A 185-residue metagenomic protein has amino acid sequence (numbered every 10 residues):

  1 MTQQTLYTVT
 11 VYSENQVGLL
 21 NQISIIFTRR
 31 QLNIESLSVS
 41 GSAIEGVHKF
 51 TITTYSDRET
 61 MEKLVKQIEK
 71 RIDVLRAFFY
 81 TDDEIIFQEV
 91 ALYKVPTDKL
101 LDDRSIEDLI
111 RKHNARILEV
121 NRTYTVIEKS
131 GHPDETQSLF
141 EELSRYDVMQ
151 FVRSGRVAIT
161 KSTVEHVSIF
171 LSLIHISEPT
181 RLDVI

Functional and structural regions predicted by a protein language model:
T5-S13, K49-F50, I85-T97: Short glycine-/aliphatic-rich beta-strand segments at the starts of folded cytosolic domains
Q16, T54-T60, D98-L100, G131-T136: Helix N-cap motif at beta-to-alpha junctions
I23-I25, K63-R71, S105-R111, L139-S144: Short amphipathic alpha-helices in soluble, non-transmembrane regions that often serve as interface/regulatory elements
I34-S56, T81-F87: Short, charge-patterned binding micro-sites
D57-T97: Helix-adjacent hinge/juxtasegments
I72-E84, A115-N121, D147-K161: Conserved short beta-strand edge segments in small beta-sheet-based binding/regulatory domains
D82-V126: Long, charge-patterned amphipathic alpha-helical coiled-coil/hairpin "stalk" segments used as oligomerization
I174-I185: Single conserved hydrophobic/aromatic residue that forms the stacking wall/gate of nucleotide- or nucleobase-binding
